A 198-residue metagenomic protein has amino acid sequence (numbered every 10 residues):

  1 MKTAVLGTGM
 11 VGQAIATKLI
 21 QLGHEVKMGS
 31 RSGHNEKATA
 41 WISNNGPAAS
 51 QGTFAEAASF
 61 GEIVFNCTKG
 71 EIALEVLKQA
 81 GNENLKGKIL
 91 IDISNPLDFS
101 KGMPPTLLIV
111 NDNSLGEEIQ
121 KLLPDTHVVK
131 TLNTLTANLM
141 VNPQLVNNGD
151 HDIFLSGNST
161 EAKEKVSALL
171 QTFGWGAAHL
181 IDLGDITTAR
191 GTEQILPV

Functional and structural regions predicted by a protein language model:
M1-N44: NAD(P)+-binding Rossmann beta1-loop-alpha1 motif at the extreme N-terminus of oxidoreductases
T17, Q21, K78, K121 (+1 more regions): Short, well-ordered alpha-helices that flank and scaffold nucleotide-derived cofactor binding pockets
N44-P47, L108-I109, L145-G149, P197-V198: Short, hinge-like loop/turn segments at secondary-structure boundaries
G46-A49, T53-I89, N95-M103: Rossmann-like NAD(P)-binding element
G52, S114, K121-V128, V146-I195: Internal alpha-helical scaffold of NAD(P)-dependent oxidoreductase catalytic cores
I72, S94-L97, L135-T136, S159 (+1 more regions): Glycine-rich beta-alpha junction loops
S94-L145: Rossmann-fold NAD(P)-binding glycine/threonine-rich loop
